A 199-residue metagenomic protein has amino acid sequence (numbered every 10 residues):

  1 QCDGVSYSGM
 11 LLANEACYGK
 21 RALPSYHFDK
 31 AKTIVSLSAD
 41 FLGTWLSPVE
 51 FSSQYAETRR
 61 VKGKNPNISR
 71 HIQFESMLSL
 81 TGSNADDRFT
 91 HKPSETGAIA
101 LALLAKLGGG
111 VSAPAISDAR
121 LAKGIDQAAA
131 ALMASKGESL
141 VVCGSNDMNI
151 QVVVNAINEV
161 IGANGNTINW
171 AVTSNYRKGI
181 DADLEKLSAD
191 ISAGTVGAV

Functional and structural regions predicted by a protein language model:
Q1-V199: Cofactor-pocket helix-loop regions in the catalytic cores of large enzyme subunits
